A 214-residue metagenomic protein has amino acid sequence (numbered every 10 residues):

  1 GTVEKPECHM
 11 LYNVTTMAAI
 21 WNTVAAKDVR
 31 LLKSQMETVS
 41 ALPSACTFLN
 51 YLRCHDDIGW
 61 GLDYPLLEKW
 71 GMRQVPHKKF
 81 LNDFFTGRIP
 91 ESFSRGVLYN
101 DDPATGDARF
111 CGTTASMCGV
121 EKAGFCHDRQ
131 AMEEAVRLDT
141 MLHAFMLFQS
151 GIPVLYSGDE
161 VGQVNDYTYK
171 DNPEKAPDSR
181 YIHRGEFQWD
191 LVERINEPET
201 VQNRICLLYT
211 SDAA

Functional and structural regions predicted by a protein language model:
G1-D212: Active-site and adjacent substrate-binding regions of carbohydrate-active enzymes
